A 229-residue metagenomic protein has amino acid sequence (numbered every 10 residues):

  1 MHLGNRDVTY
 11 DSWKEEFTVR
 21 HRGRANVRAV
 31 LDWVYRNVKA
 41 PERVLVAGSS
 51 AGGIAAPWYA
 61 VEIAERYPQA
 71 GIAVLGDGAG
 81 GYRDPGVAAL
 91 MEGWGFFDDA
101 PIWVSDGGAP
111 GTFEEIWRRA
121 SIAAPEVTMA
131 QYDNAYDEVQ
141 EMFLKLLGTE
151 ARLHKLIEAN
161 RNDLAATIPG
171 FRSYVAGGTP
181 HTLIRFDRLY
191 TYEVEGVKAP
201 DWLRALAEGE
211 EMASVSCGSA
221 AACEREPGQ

Functional and structural regions predicted by a protein language model:
M1-Q229: C-terminal His-loop and adjacent cap/lid subdomain of alpha/beta-hydrolase
